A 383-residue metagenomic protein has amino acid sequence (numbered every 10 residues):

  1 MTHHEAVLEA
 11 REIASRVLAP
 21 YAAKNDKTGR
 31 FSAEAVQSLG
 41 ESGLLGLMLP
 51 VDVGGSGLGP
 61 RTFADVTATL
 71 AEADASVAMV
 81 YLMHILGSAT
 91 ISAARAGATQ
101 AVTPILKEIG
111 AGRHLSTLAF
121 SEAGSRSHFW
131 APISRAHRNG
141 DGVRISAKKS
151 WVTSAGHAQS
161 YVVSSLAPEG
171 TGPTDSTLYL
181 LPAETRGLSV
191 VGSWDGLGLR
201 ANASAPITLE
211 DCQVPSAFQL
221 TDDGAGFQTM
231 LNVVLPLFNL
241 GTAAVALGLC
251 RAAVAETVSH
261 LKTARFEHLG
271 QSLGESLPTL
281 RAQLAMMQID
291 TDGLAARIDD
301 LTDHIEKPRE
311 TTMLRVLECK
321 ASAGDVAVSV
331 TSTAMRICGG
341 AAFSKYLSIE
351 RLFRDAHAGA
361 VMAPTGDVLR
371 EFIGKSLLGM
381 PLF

Functional and structural regions predicted by a protein language model:
A19-K27, T291-S322, M335-F343: C-terminal helix-coil-helix/basic helical segment that borders enzyme active sites and/or dimer interfaces and provides
A33-E41, G46-K148, T153: Glycine-rich flavin
K148-V190: A short core secondary-structure module
S150-A155, L235-G241, G359-M362: Glycine-rich phosphate/pyrophosphate-binding beta-alpha loops
G196-D290: Glycine-rich beta->alpha junctions and the first turn(s) of the following alpha-helix
L235-N239, E275-L284, T312-S322, E350-A358: Alpha-helical scaffold segments that form or flank carboxylate-/histidine-based iron centers
A243, C250, T257, M287 (+6 more regions): Amphipathic alpha-helices that form helix-helix packing interfaces
C338-F383: Glycine-rich phosphate/cofactor-binding loops in nucleotide/flavin-utilizing enzymes
